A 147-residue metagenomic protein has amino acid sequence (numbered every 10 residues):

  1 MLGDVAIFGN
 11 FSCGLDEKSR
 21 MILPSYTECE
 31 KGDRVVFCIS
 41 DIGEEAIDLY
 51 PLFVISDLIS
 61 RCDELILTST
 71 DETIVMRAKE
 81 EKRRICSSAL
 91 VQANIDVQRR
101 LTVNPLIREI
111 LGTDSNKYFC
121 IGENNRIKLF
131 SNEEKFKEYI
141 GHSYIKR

Functional and structural regions predicted by a protein language model:
M1-C13, E17-K18, Y26-Q98, P105-R147: Flexible "stalk/tail and boundary" regions
